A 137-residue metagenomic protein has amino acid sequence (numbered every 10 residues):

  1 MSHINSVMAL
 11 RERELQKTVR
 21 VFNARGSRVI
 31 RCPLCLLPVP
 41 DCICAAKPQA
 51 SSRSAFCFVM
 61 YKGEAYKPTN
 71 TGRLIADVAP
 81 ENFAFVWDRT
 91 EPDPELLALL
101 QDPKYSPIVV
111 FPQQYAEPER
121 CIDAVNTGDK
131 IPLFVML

Functional and structural regions predicted by a protein language model:
S2-S6, N23, I30, A45-K47 (+1 more regions): SAM-dependent transferase fold signal centered on methyltransferase-like domains, encompassing both Class I
A9-R25: Short Cys/His-rich Zn2+-coordinating modules
R28, P38, S52: Short metal-coordination and nucleic-acid-contact micro-motifs, chiefly zinc-binding Cys/His arrays
C32-C35: Short cysteine-rich clusters marking metal-coordination/redox-active sites
L37-P40, C44: Short Cys/His-rich local motifs and their 1-3 flanking residues in nucleic-acid-associated proteins and small
A45, Y66-V78: Histidine-anchored nucleotide/phosphate-binding helix
A46-V59: Short cysteine/histidine-rich metal-coordination sites, predominantly Zn2+-binding motifs
P80-L137: S-adenosyl-L-methionine/SAH cofactor-binding core of RNA-modifying enzymes
